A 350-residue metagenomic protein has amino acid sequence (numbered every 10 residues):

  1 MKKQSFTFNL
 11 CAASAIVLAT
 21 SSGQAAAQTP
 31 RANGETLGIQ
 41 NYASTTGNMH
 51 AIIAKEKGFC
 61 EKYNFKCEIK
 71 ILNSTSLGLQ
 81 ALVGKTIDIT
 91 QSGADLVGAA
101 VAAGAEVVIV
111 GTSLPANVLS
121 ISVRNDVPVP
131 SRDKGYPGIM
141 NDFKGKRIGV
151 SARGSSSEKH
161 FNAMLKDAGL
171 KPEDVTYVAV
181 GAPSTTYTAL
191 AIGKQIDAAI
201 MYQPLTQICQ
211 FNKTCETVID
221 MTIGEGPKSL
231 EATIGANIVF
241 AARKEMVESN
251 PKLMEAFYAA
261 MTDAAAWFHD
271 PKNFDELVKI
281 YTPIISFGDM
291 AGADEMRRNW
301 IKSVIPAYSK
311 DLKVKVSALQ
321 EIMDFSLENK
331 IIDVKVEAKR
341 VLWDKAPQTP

Functional and structural regions predicted by a protein language model:
M1-C11: Bacterial N-terminal signal peptides that target proteins for export
V17-A25: C-terminal segment of classical bacterial N-terminal signal peptides
Q28-V180, Q195-Q203, D220-M221: Short, glycine-/small- and polar/acidic-enriched structural segments that line small-molecule recognition paths
N48, I52, L79, A94-V97 (+11 more regions): Extracytoplasmic/secreted envelope proteins and their assembly/folding machinery, especially bacterial periplasmic
K62, P128-K134, I223-T233, I305-V314: Short, solvent-exposed loop/beta-turn-alpha elements that line the ligand-binding surface or hinge of extracytoplasmic
T185-P283: Pocket-lining segment of extracytoplasmic ligand-binding domains
V247-I331: Secondary-structure end/capping motifs
L319-P350: Conserved C-terminal helix/tail region of periplasmic/extracytoplasmic solute-binding proteins
